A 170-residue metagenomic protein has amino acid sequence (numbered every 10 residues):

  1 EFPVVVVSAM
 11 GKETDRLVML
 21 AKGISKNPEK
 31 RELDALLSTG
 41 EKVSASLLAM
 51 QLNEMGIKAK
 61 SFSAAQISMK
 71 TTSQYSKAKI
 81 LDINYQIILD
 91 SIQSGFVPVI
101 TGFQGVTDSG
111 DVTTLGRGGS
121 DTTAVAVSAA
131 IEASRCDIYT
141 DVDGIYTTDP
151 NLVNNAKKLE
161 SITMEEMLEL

Functional and structural regions predicted by a protein language model:
E1-L170: Nucleotide/pyrophosphate-binding catalytic subdomain
